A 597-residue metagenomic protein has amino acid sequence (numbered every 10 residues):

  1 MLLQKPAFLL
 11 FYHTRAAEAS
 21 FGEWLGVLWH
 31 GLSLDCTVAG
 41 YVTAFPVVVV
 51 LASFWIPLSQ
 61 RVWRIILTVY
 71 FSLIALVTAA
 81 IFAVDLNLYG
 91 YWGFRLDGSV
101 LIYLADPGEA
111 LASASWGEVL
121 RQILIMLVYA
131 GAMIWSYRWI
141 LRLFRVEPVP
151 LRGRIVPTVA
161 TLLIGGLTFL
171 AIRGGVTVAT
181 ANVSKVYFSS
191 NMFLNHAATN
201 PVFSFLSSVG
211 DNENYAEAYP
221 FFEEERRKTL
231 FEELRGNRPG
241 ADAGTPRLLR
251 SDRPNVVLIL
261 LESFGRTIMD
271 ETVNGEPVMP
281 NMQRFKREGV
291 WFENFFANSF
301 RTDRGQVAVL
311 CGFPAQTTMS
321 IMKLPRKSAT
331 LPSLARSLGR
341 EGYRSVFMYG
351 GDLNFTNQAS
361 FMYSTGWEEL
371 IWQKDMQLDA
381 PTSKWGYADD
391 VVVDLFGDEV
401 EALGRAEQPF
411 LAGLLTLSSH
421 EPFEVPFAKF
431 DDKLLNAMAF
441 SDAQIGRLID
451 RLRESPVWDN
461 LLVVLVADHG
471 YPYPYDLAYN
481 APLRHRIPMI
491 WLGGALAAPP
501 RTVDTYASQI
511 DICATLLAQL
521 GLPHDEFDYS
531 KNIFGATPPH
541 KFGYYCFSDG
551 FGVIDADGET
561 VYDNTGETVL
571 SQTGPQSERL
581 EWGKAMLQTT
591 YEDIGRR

Functional and structural regions predicted by a protein language model:
M1-N214: Transmembrane and membrane-interface helices of multi-pass, inner-membrane envelope-modifying transferases
S20, G98, S189-A197, A218 (+5 more regions): A general boundary/transition motif marking the beginning of the first structured unit of a protein
R61-I65, E217-R226, K323-R326, Y529-K531: Short alpha-helical "patches" and their helix-cap loops
D97, L104-P107, T199-V202, Y215 (+5 more regions): Alpha-helix initiation and N-capping motif
V119-I125, R226-T229, M362: Long, well-ordered, tryptophan-enriched scaffold segments
A130, S136-V146, R227-A243: Short, intrinsically disordered, low-complexity segments enriched in Ser/Thr and Pro
N191, A198, S207-D242, D252 (+2 more regions): The feature marks either
E232-R597: Solvent-exposed soluble domains appended to multi-pass membrane proteins
